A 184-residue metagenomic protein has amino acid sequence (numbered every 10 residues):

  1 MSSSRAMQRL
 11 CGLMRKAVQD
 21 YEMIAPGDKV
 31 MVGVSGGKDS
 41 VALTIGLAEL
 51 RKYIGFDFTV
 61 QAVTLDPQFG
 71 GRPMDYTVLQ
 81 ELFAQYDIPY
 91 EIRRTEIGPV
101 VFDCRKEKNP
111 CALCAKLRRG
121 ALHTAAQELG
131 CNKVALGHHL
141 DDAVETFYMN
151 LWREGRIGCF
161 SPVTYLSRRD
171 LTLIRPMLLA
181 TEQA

Functional and structural regions predicted by a protein language model:
S2-M149, R153-V163, Q183: ATP-dependent adenylation/nucleotidyltransferase module used to activate substrates
C159-Q183: Short, flexible loop segments at boundaries between secondary-structure elements
